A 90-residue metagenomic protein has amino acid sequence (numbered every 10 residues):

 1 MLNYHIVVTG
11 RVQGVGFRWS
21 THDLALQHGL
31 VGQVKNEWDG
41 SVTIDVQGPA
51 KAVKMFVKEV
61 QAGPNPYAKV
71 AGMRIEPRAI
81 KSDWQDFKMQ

Functional and structural regions predicted by a protein language model:
M1-Q90: Intrinsically disordered, low-complexity, mixed-charge
